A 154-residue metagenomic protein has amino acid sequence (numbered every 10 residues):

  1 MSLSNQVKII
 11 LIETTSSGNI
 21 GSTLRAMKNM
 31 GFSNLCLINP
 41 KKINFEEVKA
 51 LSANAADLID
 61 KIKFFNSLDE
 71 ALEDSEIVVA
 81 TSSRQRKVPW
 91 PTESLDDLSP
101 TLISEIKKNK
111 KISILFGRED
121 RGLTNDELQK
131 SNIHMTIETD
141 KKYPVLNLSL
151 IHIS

Functional and structural regions predicted by a protein language model:
K8-I20: Short, glycine-rich nucleotide/cofactor-binding loops
I12-E13, I38, S82, M135-K142: Short beta->alpha connector loops at strand-helix junctions that form conserved, small/polar/Pro-enriched
I20-N29: Histidine-anchored nucleotide/phosphate-binding helix
N34-P40: Short internal beta-strands
E47-R121: S-adenosyl-L-methionine/SAH cofactor-binding core of RNA-modifying enzymes
R118, D126, I133-S149: Short, acidic/small-residue loops that bind anionic groups at enzyme active sites
H152-I153: Conserved small/polar residues in nucleotide/adenosyl-binding loops
